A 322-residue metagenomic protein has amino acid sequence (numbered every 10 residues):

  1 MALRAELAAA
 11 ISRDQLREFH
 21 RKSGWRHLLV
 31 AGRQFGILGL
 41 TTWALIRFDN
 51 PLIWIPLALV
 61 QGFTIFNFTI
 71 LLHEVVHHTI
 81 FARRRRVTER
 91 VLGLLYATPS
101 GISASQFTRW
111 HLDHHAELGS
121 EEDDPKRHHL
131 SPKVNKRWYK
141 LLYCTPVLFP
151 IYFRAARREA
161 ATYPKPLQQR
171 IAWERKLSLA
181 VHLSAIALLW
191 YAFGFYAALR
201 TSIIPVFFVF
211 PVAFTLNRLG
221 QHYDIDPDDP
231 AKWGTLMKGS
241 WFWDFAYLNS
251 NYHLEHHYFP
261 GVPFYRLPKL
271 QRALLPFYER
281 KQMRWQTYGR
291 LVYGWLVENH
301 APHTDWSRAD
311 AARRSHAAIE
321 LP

Functional and structural regions predicted by a protein language model:
M1-G62, L71, A97-T201, Y265-P322: Non-catalytic, topology-defining segments of multipass membrane proteins
V60-T64, P99, F208, W243 (+1 more regions): Residue-level hotspots within pore-lining transmembrane alpha-helices of multi-pass secondary transporters
G62-L72, S103, F107, F149-A156 (+2 more regions): Transmembrane alpha-helical segments that form the membrane-embedded catalytic/substrate-channel core of multi-pass
F68-H77, F107-G119, N217-I225, A246-V262: Histidine-centered catalytic micro-motifs
V76-G101, E122-K136, D229-W243: Juxtamembrane helix-capping/reentrant segments at transmembrane boundaries
R85-R90, K140-I151, A185, I225-M237 (+2 more regions): Juxtamembrane/interfacial segments around transmembrane helices
R86-V91, Q106, F208, R266: Short acidic-hydrophobic sequence patches enriched in Asp/Glu that either
T162-P166, A231-Y252: Active-site-proximal inter-transmembrane loops
